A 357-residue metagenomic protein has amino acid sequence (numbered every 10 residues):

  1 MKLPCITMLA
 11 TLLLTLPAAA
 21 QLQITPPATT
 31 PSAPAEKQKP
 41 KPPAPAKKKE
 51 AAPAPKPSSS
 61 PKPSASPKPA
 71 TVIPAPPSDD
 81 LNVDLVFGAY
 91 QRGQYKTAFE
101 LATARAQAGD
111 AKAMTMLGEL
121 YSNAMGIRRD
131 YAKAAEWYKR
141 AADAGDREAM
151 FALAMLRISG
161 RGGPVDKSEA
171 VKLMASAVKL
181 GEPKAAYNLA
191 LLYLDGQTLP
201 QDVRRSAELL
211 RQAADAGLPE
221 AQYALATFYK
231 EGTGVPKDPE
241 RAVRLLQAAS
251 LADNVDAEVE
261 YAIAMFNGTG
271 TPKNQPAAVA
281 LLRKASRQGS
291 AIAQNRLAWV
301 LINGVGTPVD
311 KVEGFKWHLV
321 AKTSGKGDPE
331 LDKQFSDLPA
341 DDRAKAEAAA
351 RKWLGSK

Functional and structural regions predicted by a protein language model:
M1-Q23: Sec-dependent N-terminal signal peptides
A20-E100, A104-A108, E136, R140-D143 (+3 more regions): Compositionally biased, proline/threonine/alanine/serine-rich low-complexity intrinsically disordered stretches
A70, V309, V320-K357: Terminal, low-structured helical/coil segments at or just beyond the last alpha-helical repeat
P77-S78, G93-Q94, Q107-A111, N123-M125 (+17 more regions): Short helix-capping/linker turns of helical repeat alpha-solenoids
N82-A89, A104-R105, M116-N123, A154-S159 (+10 more regions): Hydrophobic face of amphipathic alpha-helices that form TPR/SEL1-like repeat modules and related alpha-solenoid
R105, A141, A177, A213 (+5 more regions): Alpha-helical solenoid scaffolds that mediate protein-protein interactions, centered on TPR/SEL1-like repeats but also
